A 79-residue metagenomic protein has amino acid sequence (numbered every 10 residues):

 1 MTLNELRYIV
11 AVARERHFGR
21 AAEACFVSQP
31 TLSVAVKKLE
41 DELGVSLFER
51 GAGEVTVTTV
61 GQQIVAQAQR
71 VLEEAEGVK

Functional and structural regions predicted by a protein language model:
T2-Y8, Q29, E54, G61 (+1 more regions): The N-cap/first-turn positions of alpha helices within or immediately adjacent to helix-turn-helix DNA-binding domains
V12-S28: Short helix-boundary/capping micro-motifs
E23-A24, D41, Q62: Alpha-helical residues within the helix-turn-helix
A35: Residues in the recognition helix of alpha-helical DNA-binding motifs
E40-V57: A short LG(V/I)-centered, amphipathic sequence patch enriched for acidic residue(s) preceding the LG motif
E42-L43, I64-K79: Alpha-helical linker/hinge and terminal dimerization helices associated with HTH transcriptional regulators
